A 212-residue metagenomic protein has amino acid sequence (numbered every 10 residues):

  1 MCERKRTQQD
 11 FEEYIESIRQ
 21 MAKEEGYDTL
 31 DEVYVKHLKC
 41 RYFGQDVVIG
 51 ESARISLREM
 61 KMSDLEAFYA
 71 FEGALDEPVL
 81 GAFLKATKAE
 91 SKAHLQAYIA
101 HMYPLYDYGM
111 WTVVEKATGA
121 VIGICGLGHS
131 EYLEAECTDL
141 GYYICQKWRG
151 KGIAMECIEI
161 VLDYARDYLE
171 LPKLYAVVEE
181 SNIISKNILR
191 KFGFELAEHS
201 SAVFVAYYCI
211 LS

Functional and structural regions predicted by a protein language model:
C2-V79, M110-S212: Acyl-donor (CoA/ACP) binding surface of acyl/acetyltransferases
D76-A97: Conserved GNAT-fold acetyl-CoA-binding loop/helix
I99-T112: A short helix-loop-beta-strand connector motif used in the catalytic cores of GNAT acetyltransferases and, in some
